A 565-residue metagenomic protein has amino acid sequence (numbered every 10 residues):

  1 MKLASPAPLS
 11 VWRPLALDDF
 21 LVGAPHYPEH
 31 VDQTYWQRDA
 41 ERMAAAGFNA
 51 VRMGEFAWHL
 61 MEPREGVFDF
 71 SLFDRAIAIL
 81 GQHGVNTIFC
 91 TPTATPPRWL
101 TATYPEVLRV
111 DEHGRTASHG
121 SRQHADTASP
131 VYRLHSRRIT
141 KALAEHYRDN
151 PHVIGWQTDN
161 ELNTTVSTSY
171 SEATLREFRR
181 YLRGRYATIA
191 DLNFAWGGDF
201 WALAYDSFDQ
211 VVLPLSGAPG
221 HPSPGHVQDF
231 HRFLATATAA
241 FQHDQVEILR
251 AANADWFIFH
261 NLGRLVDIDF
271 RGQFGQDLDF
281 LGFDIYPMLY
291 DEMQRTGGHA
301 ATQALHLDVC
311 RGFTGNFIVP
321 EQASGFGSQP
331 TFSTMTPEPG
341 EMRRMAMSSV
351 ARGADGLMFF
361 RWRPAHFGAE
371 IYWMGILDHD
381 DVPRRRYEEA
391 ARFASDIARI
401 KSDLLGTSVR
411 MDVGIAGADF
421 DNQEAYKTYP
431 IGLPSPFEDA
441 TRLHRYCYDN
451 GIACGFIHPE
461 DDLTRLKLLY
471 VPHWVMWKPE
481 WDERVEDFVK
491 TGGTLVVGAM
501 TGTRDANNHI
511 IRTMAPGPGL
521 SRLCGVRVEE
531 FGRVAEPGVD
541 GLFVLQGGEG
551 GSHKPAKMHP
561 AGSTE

Functional and structural regions predicted by a protein language model:
M1-R52, P63, A78-Q82, N86 (+1 more regions): N-terminal carbohydrate-binding accessory modules
L17-V22, G47-N49, G81-T87, D149-I154 (+7 more regions): Short, well-ordered coil/turn segments that N-cap beta-strands
L21-Q33, G54-L72, S118-R137, E161-S167 (+6 more regions): The substrate-binding groove and active-site-proximal loops of carbohydrate-active enzymes, especially glycoside
A24, M43, V51, L80 (+11 more regions): Conserved, mostly hydrophobic/aromatic
H30-A45, S136-A142, G263-F274, E338-M347 (+1 more regions): Short, acidic/polar
Q37-A117, K141-A144, Q245-A252, V475-M476: Aromatic-lined substrate-binding rim segments of carbohydrate-active enzymes
H113-L305: Polysaccharide-binding and catalytic clefts of secreted carbohydrate-active enzymes
G275, Y286-L289, M293-E565: Carbohydrate-binding surfaces of carbohydrate-active enzymes
